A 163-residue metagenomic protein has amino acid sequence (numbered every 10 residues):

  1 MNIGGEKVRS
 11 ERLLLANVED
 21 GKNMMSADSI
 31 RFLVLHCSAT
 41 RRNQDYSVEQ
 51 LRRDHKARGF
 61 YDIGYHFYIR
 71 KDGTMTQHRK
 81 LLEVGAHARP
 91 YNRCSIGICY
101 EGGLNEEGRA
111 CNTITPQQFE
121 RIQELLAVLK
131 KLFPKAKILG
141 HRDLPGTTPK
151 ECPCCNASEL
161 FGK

Functional and structural regions predicted by a protein language model:
M1-V34, S38, R42, K71-M75 (+3 more regions): Basic/polar, cationic surfaces and motifs that engage anionic cell-wall and phosphate/carboxylate ligands
S47-H55: Short Gly/aromatic-enriched secondary-structure transition segments
F60-Y61: Short solvent-exposed loop/turn micro-motifs enriched in small/polar/acidic residues
E83-V84: A short acidic/small-residue loop/turn micro-motif
H87-P90: Short glycine-biased active-site loop of nucleotidyltransferases that positions the nucleotide triphosphate and helps
